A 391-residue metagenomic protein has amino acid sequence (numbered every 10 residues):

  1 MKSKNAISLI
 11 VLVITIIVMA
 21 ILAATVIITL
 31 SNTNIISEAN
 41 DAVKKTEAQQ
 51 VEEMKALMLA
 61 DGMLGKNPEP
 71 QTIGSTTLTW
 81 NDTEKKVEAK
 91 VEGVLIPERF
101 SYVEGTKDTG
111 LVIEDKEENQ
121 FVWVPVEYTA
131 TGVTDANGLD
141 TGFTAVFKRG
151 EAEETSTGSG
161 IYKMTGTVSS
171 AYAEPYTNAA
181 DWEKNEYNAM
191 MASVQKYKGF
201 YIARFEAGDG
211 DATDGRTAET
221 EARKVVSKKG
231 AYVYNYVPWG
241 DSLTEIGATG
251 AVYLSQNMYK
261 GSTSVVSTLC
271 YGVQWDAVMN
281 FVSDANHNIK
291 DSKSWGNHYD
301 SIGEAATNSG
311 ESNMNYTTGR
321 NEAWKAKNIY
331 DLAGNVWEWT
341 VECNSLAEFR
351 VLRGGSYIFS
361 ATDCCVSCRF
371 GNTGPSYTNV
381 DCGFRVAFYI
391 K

Functional and structural regions predicted by a protein language model:
N5-L30: N-terminal single-pass transmembrane signal-anchor helix
I27, E127-A130, F205-A212, Q274 (+3 more regions): Acidic glycine-/aspartate-rich tracts in secreted/extracellular proteins
T29-E52: Aliphatic-rich helix starts adjacent to a transmembrane/signal segment
L59-T77, S292-G303: Short, glycine/small-hydrophobic-rich surface segments
P70-T134, S267: GGW-centered surface loops in extracellular recognition modules
K116-E117, R149-D331: Short aromatic-cysteine micro-motif
E245-G247, Y253, Y259, V265 (+3 more regions): Disulfide-stabilized, aromatic/cysteine-rich ligand-recognition loop
G334-V341: Active-site-proximal beta-strands of protease catalytic cores
